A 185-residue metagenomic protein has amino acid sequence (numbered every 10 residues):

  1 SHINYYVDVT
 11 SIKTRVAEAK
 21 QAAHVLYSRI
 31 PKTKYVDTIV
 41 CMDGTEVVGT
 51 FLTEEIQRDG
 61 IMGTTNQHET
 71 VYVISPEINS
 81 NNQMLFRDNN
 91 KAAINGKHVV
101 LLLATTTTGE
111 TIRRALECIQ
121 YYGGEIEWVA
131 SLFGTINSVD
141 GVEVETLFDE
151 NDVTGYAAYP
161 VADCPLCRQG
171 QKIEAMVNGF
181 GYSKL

Functional and structural regions predicted by a protein language model:
S1-Y35, G179-L185: Active-site-facing substrate-recognition patch
T14, G44-T45, T107, I136: Glycine-/small-residue-rich active-site loops that bind phosphorylated ligands and cofactors
I30, I56, G60, I119 (+1 more regions): Active-site catalytic pocket residues across diverse enzymes, especially alpha/beta-hydrolases
T33-T45: Short glycine-rich phosphate-binding loop at a beta-alpha junction
V36-D37, K97, E127: Conserved acidic residues
C41, L101-L102: Hydrophobic Val/Ile/Leu positions in short beta-strands of Rossmann-like dinucleotide-binding domains
E46-V100, T107-E110, V161: Short, glycine/charge-rich flexible loops or terminal/linker lids adjacent to PRPP-binding catalytic cores
R114-L185: PRPP-dependent phosphoribosyltransferase catalytic core
